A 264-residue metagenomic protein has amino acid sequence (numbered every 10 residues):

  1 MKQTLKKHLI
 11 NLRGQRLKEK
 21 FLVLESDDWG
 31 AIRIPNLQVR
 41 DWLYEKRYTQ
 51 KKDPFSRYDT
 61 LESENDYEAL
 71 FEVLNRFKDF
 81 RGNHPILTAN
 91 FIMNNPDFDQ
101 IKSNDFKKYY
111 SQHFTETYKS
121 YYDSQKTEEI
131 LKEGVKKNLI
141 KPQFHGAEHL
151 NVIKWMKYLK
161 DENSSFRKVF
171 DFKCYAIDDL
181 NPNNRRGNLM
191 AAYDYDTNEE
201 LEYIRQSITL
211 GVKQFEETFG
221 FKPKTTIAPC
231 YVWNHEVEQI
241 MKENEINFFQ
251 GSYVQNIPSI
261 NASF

Functional and structural regions predicted by a protein language model:
M1-T225, Y231-F264: Catalytic alpha-helical scaffold of carbohydrate-active enzymes acting on polysaccharides/glycoconjugates
